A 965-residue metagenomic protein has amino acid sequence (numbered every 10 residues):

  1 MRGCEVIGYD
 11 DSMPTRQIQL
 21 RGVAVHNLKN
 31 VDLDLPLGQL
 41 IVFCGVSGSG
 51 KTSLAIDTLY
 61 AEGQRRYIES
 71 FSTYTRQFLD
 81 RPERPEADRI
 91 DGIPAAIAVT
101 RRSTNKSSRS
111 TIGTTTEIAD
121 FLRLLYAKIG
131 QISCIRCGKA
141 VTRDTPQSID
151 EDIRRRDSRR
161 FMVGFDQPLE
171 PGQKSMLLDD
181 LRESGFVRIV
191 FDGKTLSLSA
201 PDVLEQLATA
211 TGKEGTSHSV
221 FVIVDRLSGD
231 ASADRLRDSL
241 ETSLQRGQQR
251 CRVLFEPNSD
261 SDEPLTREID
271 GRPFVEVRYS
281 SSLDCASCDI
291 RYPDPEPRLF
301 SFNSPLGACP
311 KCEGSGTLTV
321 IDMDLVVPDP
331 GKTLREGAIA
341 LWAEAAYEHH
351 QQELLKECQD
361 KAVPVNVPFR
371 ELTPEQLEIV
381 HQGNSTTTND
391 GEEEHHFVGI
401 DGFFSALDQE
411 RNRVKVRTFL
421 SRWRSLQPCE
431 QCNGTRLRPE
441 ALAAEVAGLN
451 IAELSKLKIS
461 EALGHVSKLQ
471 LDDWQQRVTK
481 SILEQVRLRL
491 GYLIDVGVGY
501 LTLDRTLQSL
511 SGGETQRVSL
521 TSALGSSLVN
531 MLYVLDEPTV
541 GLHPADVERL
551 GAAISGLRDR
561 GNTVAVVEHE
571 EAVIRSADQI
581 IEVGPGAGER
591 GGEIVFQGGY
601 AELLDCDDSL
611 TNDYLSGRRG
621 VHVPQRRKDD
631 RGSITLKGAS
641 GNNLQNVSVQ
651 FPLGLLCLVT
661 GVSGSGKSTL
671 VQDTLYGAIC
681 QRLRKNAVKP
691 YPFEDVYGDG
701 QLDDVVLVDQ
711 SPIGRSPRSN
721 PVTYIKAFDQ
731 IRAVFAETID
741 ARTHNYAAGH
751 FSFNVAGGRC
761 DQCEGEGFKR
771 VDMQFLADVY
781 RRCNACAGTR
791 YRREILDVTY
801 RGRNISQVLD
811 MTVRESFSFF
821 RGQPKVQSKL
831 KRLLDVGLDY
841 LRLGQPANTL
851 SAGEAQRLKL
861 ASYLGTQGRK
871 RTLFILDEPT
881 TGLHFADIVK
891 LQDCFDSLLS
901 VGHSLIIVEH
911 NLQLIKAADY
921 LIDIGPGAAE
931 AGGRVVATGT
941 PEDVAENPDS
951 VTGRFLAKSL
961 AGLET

Functional and structural regions predicted by a protein language model:
R2-T965: Conserved phosphate-binding elements of NTP-dependent enzyme cores
